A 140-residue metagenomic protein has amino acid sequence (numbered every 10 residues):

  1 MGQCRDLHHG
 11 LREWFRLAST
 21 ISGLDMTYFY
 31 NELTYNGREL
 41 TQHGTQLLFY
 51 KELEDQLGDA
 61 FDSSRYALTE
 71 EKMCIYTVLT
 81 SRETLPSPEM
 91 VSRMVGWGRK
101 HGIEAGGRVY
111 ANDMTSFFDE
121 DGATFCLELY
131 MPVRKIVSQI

Functional and structural regions predicted by a protein language model:
M1-I140: A solvent-exposed interaction/effector surface
